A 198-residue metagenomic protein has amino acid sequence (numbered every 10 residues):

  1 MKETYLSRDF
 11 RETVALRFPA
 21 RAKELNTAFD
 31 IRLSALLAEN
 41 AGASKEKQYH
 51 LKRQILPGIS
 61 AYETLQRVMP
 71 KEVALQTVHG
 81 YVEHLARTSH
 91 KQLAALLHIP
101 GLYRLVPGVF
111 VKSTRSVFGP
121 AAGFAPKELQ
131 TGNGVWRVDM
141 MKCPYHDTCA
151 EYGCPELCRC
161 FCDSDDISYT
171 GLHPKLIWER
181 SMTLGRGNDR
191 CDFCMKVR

Functional and structural regions predicted by a protein language model:
M1-L65: N-terminal, charged low-complexity regulatory/assembly segments
A22, V73, L176-I177: Secondary-structure boundary/capping signal
F29, F124-E128, W178: Generic structural motif
K47, L96-G123, G171-K196: Unusually extended, aromatic-enriched hydrophobic runs near protein termini
R53, T64-G153, L157: Amphipathic interaction/junction segments at domain boundaries or subunit interfaces
G134-D139, P144, T148, Y152-R198: C-terminal non-catalytic interaction appendages of large macromolecular assemblies
